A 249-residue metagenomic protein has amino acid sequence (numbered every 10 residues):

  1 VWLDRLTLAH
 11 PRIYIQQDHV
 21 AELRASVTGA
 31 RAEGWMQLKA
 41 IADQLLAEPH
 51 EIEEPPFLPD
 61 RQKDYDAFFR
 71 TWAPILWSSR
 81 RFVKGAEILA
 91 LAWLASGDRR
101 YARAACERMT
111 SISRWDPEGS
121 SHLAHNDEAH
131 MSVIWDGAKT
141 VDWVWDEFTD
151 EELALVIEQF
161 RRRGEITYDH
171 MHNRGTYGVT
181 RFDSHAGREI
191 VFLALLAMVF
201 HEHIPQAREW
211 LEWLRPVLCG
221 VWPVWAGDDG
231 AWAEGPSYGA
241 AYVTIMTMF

Functional and structural regions predicted by a protein language model:
V1-A67: Low-complexity, Ser/Thr/Pro/Gly-enriched N-terminal "stalk/linker" regions
R12, V27, E54-P55, A73-F249: Aromatic-lined, polymer-binding surfaces characteristic of secreted/periplasmic polysaccharide-degrading enzymes
A67-F68, I75: Intrinsically disordered, low-complexity acidic Ser/Thr-rich regulatory segments
